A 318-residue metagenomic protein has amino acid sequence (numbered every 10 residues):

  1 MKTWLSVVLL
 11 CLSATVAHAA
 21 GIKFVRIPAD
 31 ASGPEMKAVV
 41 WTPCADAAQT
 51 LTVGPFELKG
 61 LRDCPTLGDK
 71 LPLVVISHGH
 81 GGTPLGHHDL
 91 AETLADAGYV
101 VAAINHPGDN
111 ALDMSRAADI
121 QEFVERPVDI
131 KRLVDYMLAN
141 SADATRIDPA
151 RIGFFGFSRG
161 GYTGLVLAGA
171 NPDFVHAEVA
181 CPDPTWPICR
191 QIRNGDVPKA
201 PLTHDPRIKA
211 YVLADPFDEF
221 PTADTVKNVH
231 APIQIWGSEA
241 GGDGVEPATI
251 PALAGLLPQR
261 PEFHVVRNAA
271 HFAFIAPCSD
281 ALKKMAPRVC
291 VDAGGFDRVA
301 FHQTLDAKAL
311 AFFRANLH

Functional and structural regions predicted by a protein language model:
A19-I76: Domain-level recognition of soluble alpha/beta enzyme cores, biased toward histidine phosphatases/phosphomutases
A45-G60, V175-T222, G241-G242: Mobile cap/lid helix-loop segments that gate and shape the active-site cleft of serine hydrolases
A47-A48, K59-D113, G241-E246: Short substrate-entry loop that stabilizes the transition state in hydrolases
T52-P55, G81, L85-H88, N105-E125 (+2 more regions): Cap/lid segment of the alpha/beta-hydrolase catalytic domain
D119-A150, V166-A168, H176-W186, V197: Alpha/beta-hydrolase active-site loop
D148-G153, A210-V212: Residue in the alpha/beta-hydrolase core beta-strand immediately N-terminal to the catalytic nucleophile
G156-G160, G164: Gly/Ala-rich beta-loop-alpha elbow adjacent to hydrolase catalytic centers
N228-A300: Active-site-adjacent alpha-helix of alpha/beta-hydrolase-fold enzymes
